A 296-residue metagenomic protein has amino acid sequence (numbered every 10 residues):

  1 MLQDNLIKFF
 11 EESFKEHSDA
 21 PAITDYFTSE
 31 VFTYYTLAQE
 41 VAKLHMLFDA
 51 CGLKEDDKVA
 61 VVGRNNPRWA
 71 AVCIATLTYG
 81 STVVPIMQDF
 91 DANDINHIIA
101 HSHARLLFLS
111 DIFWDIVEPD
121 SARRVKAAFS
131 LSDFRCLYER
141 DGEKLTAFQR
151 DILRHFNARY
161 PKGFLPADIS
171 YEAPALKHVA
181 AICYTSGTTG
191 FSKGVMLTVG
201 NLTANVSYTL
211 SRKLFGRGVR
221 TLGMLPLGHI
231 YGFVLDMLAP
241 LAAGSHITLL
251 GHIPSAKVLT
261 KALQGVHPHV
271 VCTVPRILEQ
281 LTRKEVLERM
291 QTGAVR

Functional and structural regions predicted by a protein language model:
M1-A22, Q39: A short N-terminal helical cap/helix-turn-helix that marks the beginning of AMP-binding/adenylate-forming
D19, Q149-Y184, F191, L214-R220: Conserved pre-ATP/AMP-binding loop-to-beta segment of ANL
A22-N66, A70-I74, D91-N96, V199-G200: Conserved AMP-binding/adenylate-forming core of the ANL superfamily
V31-Y35, E172, A180-V206: Conserved AMP-binding A3 loop
C51, T78-N157: Structural core segment of the AMP-binding/adenylate-forming
K58, R64-V84, Q88-A92, A100-L106 (+2 more regions): A short helix-loop-beta submotif of the ANL/AMP-binding
G63-R64, V84-I99, D111-W114, I247-V266: ATP-dependent adenylate-forming carboxylate-activation enzymes
T203-R220, L227-R296: Conserved AMP-binding/adenylation subdomain of ANL enzymes
